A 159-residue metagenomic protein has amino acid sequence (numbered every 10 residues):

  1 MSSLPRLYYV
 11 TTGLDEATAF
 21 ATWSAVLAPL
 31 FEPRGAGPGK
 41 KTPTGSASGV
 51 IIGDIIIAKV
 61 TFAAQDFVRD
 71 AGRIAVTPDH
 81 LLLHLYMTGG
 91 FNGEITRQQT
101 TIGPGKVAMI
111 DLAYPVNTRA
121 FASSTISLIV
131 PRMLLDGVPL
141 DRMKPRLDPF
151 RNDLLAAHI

Functional and structural regions predicted by a protein language model:
M1-S46, I55, N92-I159: Alpha-helical bundle regulatory/interaction domains
T44-S48, R69-A71: Short secondary-structure capping/turn segments at boundaries of alpha-helices and beta-strands
G49, R73-A75, H80-L85, T100 (+2 more regions): His/acidic/aromatic-lined binding-pocket segments of jelly-roll/cupin-type domains and related regulatory beta-sandwich
G53-I55, F62-D66, R73-G93, R132: Glycine- and acidic-residue-biased ligand/ion/polar-headgroup-sensing regions
V60-T61, D111: Short linear motifs in exposed loops
